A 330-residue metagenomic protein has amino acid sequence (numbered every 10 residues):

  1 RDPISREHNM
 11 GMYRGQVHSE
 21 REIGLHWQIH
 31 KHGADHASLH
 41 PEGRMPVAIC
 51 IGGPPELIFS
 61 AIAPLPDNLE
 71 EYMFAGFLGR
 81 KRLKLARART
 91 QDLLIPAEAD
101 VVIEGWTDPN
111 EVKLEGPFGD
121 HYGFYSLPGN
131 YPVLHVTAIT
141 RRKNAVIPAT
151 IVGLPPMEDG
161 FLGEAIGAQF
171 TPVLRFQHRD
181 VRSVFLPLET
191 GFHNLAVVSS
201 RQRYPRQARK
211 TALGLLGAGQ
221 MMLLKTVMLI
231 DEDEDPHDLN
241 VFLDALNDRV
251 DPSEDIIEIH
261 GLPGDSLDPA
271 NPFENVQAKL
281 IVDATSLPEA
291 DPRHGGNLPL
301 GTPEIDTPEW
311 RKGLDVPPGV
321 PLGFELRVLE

Functional and structural regions predicted by a protein language model:
R1-C50: Internal mixed beta-strand/loop scaffold within catalytic domains of large alpha/beta enzymes
P54-E330: Charged, compositionally biased interaction regions
